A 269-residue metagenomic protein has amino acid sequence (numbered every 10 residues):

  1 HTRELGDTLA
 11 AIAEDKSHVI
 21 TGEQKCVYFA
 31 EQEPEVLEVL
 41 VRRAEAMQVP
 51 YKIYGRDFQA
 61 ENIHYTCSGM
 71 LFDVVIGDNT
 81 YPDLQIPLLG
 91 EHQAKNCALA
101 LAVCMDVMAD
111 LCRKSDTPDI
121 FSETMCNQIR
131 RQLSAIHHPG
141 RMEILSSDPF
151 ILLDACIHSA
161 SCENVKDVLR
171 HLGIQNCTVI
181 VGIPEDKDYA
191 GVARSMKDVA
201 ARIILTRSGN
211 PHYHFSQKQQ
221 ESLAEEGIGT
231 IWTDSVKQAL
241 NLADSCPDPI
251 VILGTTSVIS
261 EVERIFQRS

Functional and structural regions predicted by a protein language model:
H1, A11, D73-R202: Nucleotide phosphate-binding/pyrophosphate-handling subdomain across enzymes that bind or process nucleotide phosphates
H1-D83, C97, L101-S115, I120-T124: Acidic, Mg2+-coordinating active-site environments of NTP-dependent enzymes
T2-E4, R130-L133, G140, I204-L223 (+1 more regions): Flexible, gly/pro- and Lys/Arg-enriched active-site loops
L5-G6, L40-R42, N164-K166, G191-R194 (+2 more regions): Short amphipathic alpha-helical segments
H18-V27, L172-C177, V199-R202, C246: Short, surface-exposed connector motifs at secondary-structure boundaries
F29-E33, E45-Y65, I86-E91, C126-I136 (+4 more regions): Beta-strand->loop->alpha-helix junctions that form or flank phosphate-binding loops in nucleotide-handling enzymes
A30-K52, F150-I151, S159, A193-P249: C-terminal helical cap/extension that packs against the catalytic core of soluble nucleotide-cofactor enzymes
Q238-Q267: A glycine-rich beta-strand to alpha-helix segment that forms a phosphate/ribose-binding loop at ligand/cofactor sites
